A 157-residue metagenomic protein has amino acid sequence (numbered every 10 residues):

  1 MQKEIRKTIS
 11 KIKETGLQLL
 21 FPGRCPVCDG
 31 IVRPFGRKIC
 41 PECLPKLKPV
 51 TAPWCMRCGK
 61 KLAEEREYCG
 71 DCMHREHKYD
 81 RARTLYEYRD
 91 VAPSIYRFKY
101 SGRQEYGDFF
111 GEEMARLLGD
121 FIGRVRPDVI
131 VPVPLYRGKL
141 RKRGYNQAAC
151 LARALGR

Functional and structural regions predicted by a protein language model:
M1-R157: Glycine-rich phosphate/pyrophosphate-handling loop used in enzymes and phosphotransfer proteins
